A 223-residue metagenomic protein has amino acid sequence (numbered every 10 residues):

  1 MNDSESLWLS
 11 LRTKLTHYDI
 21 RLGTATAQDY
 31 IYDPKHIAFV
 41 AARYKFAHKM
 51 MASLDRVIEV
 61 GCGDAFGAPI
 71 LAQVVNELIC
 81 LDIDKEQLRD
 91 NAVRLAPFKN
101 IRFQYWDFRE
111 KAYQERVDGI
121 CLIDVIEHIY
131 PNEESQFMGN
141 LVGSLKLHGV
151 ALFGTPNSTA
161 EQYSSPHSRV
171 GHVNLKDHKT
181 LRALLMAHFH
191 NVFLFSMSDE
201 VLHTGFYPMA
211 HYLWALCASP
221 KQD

Functional and structural regions predicted by a protein language model:
M1-E115, G119-C121, N132-G139, S144 (+3 more regions): Conserved N-terminal segment of class I S-adenosyl-L-methionine
K99, R169, H190: Residue-level signal for beta-strand positions within conserved beta-sheet cores that form or flank
D124-H128: Short catalytic micro-motifs in class I SAM-dependent methyltransferases
I129-P131, T155: A structural helix-start
L145-A151: Short glycine-dipeptide loop
F153-N174: Short, glycine-/aromatic-enriched active-site segment of Class I SAM-dependent methyltransferases
N157, N191, F195-S196: Acidic catalytic patch
